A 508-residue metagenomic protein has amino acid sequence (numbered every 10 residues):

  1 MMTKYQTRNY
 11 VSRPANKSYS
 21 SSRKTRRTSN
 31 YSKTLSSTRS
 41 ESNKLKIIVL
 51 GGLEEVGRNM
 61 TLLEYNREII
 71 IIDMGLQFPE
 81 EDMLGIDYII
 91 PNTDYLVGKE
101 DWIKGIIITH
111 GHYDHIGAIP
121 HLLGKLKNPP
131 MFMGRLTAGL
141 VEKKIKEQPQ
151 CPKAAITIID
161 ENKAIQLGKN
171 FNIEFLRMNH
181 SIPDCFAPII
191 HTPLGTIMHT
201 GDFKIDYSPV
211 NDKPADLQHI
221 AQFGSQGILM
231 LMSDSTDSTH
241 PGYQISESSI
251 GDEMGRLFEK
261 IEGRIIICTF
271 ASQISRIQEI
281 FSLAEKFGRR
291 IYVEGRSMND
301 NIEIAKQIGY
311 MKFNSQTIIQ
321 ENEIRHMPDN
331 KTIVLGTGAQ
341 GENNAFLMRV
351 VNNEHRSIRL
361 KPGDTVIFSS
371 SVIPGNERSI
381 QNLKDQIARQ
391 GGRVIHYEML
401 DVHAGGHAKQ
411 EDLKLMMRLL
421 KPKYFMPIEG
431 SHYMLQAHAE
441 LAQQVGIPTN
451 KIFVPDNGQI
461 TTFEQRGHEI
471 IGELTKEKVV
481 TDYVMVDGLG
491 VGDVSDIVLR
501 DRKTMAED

Functional and structural regions predicted by a protein language model:
M1-R39: Intrinsically disordered, low-complexity RNA-associated tracts
T7, E55-V56, E507-D508: In a subset of proteins, long, contiguous C-terminal domains/tails are tracked
R27, Y31-I107, H112-M327, A345-R359 (+1 more regions): His/Asp/Glu-rich metal-coordinating catalytic cores of metallo-dependent phosphodiesterases/hydrolases acting on
T239-S369, I373-D508: Hard-cation-handling environments
